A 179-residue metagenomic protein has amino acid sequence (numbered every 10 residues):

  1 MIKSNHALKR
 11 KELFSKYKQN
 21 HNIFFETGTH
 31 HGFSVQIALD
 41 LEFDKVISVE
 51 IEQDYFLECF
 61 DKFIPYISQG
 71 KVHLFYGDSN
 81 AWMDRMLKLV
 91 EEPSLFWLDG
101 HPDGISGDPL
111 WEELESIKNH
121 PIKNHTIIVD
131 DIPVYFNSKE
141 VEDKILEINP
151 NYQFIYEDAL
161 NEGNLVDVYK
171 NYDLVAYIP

Functional and structural regions predicted by a protein language model:
M1-L95, H101-P179: A short alpha-helical cap/connector motif
